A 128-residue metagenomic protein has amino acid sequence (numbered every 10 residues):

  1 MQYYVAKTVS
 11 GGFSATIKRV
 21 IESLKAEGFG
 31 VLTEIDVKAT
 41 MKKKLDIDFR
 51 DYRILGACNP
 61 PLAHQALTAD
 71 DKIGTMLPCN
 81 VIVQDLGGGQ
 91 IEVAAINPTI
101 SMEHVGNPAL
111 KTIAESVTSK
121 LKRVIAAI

Functional and structural regions predicted by a protein language model:
M1-G28: Terminal, regulation- and interaction-focused segments at domain boundaries
M1-Y3, K25, I47-R50, L86: Short glycine-enriched loop/turn motifs at secondary-structure junctions
K18-R19, D36, A69, K120: Short Gly/charged-rich anion-binding patches and loops
A26, K43-K44, A127: Residues at alpha-helix termini
G30, D36-I82: Compact, glycine-rich, soluble single-domain proteins
N80-G106: Beta-strand/loop substructures that line and gate deep hydrophobic ligand-binding cavities in soluble
H104-I128: Well-ordered alpha/beta subsegment
